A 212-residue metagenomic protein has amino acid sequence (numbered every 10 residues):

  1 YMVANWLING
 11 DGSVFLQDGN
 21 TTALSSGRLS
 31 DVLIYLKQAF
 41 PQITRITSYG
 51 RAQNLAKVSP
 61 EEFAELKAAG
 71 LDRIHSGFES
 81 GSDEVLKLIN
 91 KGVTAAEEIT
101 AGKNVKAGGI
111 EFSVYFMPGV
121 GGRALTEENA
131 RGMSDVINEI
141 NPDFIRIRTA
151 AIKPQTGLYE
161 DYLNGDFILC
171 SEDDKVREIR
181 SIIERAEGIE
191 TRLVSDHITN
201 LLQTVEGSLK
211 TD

Functional and structural regions predicted by a protein language model:
M2-A107: Conserved SAM/AdoMet-binding glycine-rich loop
V14-G19, M117-V120, D161-L163, I198: Short linear capping/connector segments at secondary-structure termini
T21-L24, A52-A56, V120-L125, K153 (+1 more regions): Short, small-residue-enriched loops and turns at beta-alpha junctions that line or gate enzyme active sites
Y49, E79, P118, A150 (+1 more regions): Residue-level "edge-of-site" marker
V58-S59, K87, A124-E127, G157-E160 (+1 more regions): Short, well-ordered secondary-structure micro-motifs
R73, A96-L158, E172-D196: Conserved C-terminal portion of the radical SAM core fold that forms the substrate/S-adenosylmethionine-binding
K87-G92, Y162-I168: Short glycine-enriched, charge-decorated loop/helix-capping segments at active-site entrances that position
N200-D212: Radical SAM enzyme core and accessory elements
